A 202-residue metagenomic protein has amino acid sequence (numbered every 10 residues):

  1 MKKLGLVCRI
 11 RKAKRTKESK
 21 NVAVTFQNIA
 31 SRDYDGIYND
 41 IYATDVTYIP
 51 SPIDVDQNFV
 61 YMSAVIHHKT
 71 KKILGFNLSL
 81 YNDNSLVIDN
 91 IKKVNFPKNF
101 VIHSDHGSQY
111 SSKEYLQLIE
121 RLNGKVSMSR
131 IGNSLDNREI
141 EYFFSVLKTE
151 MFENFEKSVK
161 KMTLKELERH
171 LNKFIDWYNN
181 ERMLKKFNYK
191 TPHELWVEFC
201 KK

Functional and structural regions predicted by a protein language model:
M1, A30, D45, K71 (+9 more regions): Mobile genetic element proteins and their domesticated derivatives, centered on retroelements and DNA transposons
M1-Y38, T191-K201: Basic, flexible linker segments flanking DNA-binding modules in nucleic acid-interacting mobile-element proteins
L6, D35-N39, F96-N99, G124 (+3 more regions): Generic structural signal for secondary-structure transition and capping sites
K17-N21, S104-H106, S112-L116, V126-E150 (+2 more regions): RNase H-like two-metal-ion nuclease catalytic core shared by retroviral integrases and related mobile-element nucleases
D35-L74, L80-Y81: An active-site-proximal beta-strand-loop segment
N58, F76-P97, V101, S111: Active-site beta-loop-alpha junctions of metal-dependent nucleic acid enzymes, especially the RNase H-like/DDE
T70-F76, S127-S129, E153-F155: Short small-residue beta-strand/loop micro-motif enriched in glycine and branched aliphatics
K113, E120-L122, V146-K202: C-terminal domain-tail junction helix/linker
